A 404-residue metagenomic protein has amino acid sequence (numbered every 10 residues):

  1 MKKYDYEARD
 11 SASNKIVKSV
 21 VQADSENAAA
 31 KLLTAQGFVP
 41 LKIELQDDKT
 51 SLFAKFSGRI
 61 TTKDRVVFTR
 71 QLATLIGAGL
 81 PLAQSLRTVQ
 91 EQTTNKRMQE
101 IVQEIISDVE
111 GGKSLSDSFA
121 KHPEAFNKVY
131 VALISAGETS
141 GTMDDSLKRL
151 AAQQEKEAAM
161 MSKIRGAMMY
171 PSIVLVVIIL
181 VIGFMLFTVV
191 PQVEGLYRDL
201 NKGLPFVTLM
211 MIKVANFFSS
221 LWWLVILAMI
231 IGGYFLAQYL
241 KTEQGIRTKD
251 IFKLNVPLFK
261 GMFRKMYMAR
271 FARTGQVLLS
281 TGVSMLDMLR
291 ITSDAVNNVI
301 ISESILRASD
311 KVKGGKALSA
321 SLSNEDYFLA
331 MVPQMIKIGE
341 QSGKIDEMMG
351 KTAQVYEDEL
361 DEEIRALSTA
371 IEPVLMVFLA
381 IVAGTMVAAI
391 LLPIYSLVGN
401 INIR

Functional and structural regions predicted by a protein language model:
M1-I173, D250, L254-P373: Catalytic metal-binding core of the metallo-beta-lactamase
Q99, F187, T208, E243-I246 (+1 more regions): Non-catalytic, surface-exposed connector residues within folded enzymatic/regulatory domains
Q103-I105, E110-G111, F235, L240-I246 (+2 more regions): Short flexible/disordered coil segments
A159-Q238, D358-R404: Bilayer-spanning, highly hydrophobic alpha-helical transmembrane segments
G195-F206, F217, E243-G261: Membrane interface segments of multi-pass transport proteins and intramembrane proteases
L224-Q244, L278-A295: Alpha-helical membrane-embedding segments and immediately adjacent membrane-interface amphipathic helices
